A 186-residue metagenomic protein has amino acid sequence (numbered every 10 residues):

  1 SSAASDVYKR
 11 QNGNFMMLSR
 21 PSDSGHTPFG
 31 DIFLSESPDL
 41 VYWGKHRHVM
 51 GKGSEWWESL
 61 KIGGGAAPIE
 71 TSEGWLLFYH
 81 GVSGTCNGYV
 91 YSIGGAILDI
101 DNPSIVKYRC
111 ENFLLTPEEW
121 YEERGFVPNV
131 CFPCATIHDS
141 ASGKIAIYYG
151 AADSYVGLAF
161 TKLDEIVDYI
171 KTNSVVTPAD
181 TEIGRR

Functional and structural regions predicted by a protein language model:
S2-V7: Short, small-residue-biased leader/transition segments that mark boundaries at the very start of proteins
G13-M17, G74-L77, S142-A146: Entry beta-strands of beta-propeller and related beta-repeat scaffolds
S22-H26, S83-C86, A152-Y155: Short glycine/acidic-enriched loop and turn motifs that connect beta-strands
D31-D39, Y91-D101, F160-E165: Beta-propeller blade signature
V41-K45, N102-C110, E165-V175: Beta-strand initiation motifs
M50-G63, I105-I137, E182-I183: Conserved blade-ending motifs and adjacent loop-strand segments that build the rim/top face of beta-propeller domains
I62-F113: Loop/turn-rich, solvent-exposed surfaces of beta-rich toroidal or solenoidal domains
S140-V176, E182-G184: Blade-level signature of beta-propeller repeat domains, shared across WD40, Kelch, NHL, RCC1 and BNR/Asp-box propellers
